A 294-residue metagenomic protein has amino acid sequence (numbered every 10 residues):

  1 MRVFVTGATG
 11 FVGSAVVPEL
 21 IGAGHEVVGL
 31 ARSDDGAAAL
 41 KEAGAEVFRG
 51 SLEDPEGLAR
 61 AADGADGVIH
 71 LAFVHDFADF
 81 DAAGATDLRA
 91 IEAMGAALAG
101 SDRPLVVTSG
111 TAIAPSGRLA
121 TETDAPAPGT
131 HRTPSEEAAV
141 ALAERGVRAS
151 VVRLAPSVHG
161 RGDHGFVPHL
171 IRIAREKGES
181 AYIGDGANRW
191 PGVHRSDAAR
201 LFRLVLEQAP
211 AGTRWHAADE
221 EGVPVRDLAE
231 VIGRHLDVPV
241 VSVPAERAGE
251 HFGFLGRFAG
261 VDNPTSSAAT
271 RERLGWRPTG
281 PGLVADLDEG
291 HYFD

Functional and structural regions predicted by a protein language model:
V3-A23: N-terminal Rossmann NAD(P)H-binding glycine-rich loop of SDR-like oxidoreductase domains
E26-V28, V74, T86-T130, S150: Conserved Rossmann-fold NAD(P)-dependent oxidoreductase catalytic core, especially the SDR/UDP-sugar
G29-E92: NAD(P)H-binding glycine-rich loop region in Rossmannoid oxidoreductase-like domains and their noncatalytic homologs
T133, H159-H169, E176-K177, L204-W215 (+1 more regions): Glycine/proline-rich active-site loop of Rossmann-fold NAD(P)-dependent oxidoreductases
E137-R161, F166: Conserved beta-loop-beta element that borders a ligand/cofactor-binding pocket
R172-V193: A conserved pocket-lining segment of Rossmann-fold NAD(P)-dependent short-chain dehydrogenase/reductase
A199-L255: Mid/C-terminal beta-alpha module of Rossmann-like enzyme folds, strongest in SDR-family dehydrogenases/epimerases
P281-D294: Amphipathic terminal alpha-helices
